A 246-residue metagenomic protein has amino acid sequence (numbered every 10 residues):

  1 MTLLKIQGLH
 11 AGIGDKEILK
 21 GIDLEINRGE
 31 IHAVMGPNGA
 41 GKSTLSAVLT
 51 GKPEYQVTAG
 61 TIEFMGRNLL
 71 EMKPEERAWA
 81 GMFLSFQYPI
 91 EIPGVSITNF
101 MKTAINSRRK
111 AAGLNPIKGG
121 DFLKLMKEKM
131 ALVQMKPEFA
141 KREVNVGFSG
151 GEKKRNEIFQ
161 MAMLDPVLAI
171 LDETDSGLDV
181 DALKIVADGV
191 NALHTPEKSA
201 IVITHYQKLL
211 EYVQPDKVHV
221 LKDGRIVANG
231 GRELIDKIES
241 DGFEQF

Functional and structural regions predicted by a protein language model:
L4-I6, L19-G21, L178: Conserved structural motif at the start of ABC-family nucleotide-binding domains
K16-E17, E76, K184: Short coil-to-beta microelement around the adenine-binding A-loop and adjacent beta1/P-loop entry of ABC ATPase
M35-P37: The feature captures the beta-strand-to-loop junction immediately N-terminal to the Walker
T61-R77, N145: ABC ATPase NBD Q-loop/coupling interface
I90-V167: ABC-family P-loop ATPase nucleotide-binding domains
I170-T174, D181: Walker B catalytic motif
K217, L221, R225-F246: Conserved beta-strand-loop-alpha-helix hinge in the C-terminal portion of ABC ATPase nucleotide-binding domains
